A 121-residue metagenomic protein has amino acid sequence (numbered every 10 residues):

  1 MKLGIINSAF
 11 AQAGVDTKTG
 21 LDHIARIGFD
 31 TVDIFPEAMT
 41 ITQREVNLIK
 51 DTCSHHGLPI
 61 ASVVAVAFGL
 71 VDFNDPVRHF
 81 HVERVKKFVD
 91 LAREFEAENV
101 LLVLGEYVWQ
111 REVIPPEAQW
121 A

Functional and structural regions predicted by a protein language model:
M1-G4, C53: N-terminal amphipathic alpha-helix/helix-capping segment at the start of soluble metabolic enzymes
L3, H23-D30: A short, Lys/Arg-enriched amphipathic alpha-helix followed by its capping loop at the start of a domain
G4-Q12, T17-G20: Short, Lys/Arg-rich amphipathic segments at extreme N-termini
S8, A65, L104-G105: Histidine-centered beta-alpha loop that forms part of the nucleotide-sugar donor binding/catalytic region in diverse
F10-V15, F35-E45, G69-P76, V108-R111: Acidic-and-aromatic substrate-binding clefts and catalytic sites of carbohydrate-active enzymes
G20-R26, I41-V63, K86-A97: Acidic (Asp/Glu)-rich catalytic clusters
D33, S62-V64, L101: Conserved beta-strand positions in the central sheet of alpha/beta enzyme cores
H55, V71-A121: Active-site acidic/histidine proton-transfer and metal-coordination neighborhood in alpha/beta enzyme cores
